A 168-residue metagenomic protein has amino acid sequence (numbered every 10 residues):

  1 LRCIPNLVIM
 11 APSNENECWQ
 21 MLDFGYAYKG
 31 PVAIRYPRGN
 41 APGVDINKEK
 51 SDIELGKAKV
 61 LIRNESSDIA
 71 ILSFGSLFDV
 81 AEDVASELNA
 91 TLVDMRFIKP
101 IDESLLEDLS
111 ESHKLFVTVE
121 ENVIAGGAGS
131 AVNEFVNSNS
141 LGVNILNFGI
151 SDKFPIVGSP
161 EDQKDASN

Functional and structural regions predicted by a protein language model:
L1-A27: Conserved thiamine diphosphate
A27-N168: Thiamine diphosphate
